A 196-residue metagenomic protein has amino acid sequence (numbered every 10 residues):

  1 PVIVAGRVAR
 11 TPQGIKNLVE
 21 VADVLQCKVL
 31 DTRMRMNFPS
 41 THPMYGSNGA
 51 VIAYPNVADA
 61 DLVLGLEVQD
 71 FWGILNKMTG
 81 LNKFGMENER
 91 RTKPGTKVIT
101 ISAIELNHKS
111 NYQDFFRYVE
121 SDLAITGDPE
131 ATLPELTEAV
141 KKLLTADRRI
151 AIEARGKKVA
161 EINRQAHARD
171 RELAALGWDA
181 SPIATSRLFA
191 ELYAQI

Functional and structural regions predicted by a protein language model:
P1-A5, L25-T32, M36, L143 (+2 more regions): Short secondary-structure junctions and interdomain/linker hinges
P1-V63, V68, L188-I196: Anionic-ligand anchoring segments at beta-strand to alpha-helix junctions in alpha/beta enzyme folds, i.e., glycine
V8-T11, A50, V119, L123-T126 (+1 more regions): Hydrophobic alpha-helical scaffolding
T32-E161: Glycine-rich, acidic loop regions that bind phosphate or pyrophosphate groups
V159-I196: Active-site diphosphate/adenylate-binding microenvironment
